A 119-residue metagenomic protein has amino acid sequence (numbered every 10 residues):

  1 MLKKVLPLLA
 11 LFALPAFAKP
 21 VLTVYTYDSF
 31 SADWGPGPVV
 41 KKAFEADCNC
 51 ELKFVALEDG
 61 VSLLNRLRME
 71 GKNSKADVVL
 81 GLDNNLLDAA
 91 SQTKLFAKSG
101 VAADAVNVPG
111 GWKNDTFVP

Functional and structural regions predicted by a protein language model:
M1-L2, F17, G111: Generic N-terminal leader/processing signal
L2-L8: Sec-dependent signal peptide recognition, specifically the positively charged N-region followed immediately by
K4, L14, Y27-A32, A46 (+3 more regions): Intrinsically disordered, low-complexity regions enriched in small/polar residues
L9-A18: Hydrophobic h-region of N-terminal signal peptides that target proteins for export in Gram-negative bacteria
K19-A89: Early extracytoplasmic/lumenal segment of secretory-pathway proteins
S74-V79, A97-P119: A structural signal for short loop-to-beta-strand junctions that line the ligand-binding cleft of periplasmic/secreted
T93-L95: Short glycine-centered helix-capping/turn motifs at secondary-structure transition points
